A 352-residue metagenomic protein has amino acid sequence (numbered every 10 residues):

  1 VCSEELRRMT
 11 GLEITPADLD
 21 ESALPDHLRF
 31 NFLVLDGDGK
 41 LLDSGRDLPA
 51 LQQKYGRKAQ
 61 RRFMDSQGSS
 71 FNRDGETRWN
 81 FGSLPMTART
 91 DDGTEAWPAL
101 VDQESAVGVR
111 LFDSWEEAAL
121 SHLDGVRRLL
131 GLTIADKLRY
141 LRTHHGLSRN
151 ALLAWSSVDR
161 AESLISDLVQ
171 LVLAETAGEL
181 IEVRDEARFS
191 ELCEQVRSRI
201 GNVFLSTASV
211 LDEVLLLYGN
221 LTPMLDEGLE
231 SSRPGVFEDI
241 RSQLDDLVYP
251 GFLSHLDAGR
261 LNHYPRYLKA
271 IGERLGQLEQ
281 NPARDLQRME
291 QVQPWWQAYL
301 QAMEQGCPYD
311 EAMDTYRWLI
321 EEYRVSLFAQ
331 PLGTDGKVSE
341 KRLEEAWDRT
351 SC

Functional and structural regions predicted by a protein language model:
V1-C352: A positional "C-terminalness" feature that preferentially activates on distal terminal regions of long, nucleic
